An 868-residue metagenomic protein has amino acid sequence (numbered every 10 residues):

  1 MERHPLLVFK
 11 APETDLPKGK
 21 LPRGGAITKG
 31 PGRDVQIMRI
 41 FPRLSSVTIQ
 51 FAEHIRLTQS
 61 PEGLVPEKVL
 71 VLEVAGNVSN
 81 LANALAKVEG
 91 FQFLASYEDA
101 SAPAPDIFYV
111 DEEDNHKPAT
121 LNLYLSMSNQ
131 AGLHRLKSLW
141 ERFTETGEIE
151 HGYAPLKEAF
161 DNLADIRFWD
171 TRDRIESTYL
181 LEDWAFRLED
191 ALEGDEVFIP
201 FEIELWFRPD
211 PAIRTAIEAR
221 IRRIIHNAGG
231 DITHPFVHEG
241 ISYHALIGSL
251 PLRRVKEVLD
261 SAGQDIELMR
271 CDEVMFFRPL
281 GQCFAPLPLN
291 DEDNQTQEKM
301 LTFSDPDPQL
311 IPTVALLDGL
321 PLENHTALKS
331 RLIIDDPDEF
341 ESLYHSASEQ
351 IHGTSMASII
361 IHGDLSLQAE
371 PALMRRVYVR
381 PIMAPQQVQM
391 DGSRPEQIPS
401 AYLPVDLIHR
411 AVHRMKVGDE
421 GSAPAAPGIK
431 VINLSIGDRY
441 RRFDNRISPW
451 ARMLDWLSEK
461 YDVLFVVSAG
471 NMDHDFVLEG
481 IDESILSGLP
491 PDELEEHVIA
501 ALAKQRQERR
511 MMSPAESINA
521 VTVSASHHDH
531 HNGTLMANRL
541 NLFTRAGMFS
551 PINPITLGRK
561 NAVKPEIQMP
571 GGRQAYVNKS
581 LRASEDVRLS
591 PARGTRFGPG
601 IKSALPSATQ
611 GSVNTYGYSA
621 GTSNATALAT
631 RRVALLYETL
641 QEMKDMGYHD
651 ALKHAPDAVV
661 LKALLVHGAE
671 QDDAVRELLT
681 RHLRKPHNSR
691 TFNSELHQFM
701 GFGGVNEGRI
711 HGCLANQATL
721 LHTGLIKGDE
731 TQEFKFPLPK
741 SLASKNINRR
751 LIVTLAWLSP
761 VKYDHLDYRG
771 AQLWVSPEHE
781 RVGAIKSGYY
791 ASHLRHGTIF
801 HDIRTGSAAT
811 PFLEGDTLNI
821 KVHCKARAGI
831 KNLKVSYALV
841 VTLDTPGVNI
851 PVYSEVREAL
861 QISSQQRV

Functional and structural regions predicted by a protein language model:
M1-L72, N80-V197, A212, A219-F303: Autoinhibitory propeptides
R3-K20, R769-V782, A808-V868: C-terminal edge strands of extracellular/lumenal beta-sandwich accessory domains
P66-D106, P200-W206, A212-G229, R749-I799: Extended low-complexity, serine/threonine- and proline-enriched intrinsically disordered segments
F236, V388-S517, Y616-A620, N624-T626 (+1 more regions): Substrate-binding/access-modulating region of protease and related hydrolase catalytic domains
E267, N471-E585: Structured lumen-facing ectodomains of secretory-pathway proteins
L301-D336, L343-P404, A426-G428, R441-F443 (+7 more regions): Subtilisin-like serine protease catalytic core
G319-E339, S526-L540, F549-S623, M643: Catalytic-core environment of secreted peptidases
G470, H682-S776: Secreted peptidase-domain scaffold signal
